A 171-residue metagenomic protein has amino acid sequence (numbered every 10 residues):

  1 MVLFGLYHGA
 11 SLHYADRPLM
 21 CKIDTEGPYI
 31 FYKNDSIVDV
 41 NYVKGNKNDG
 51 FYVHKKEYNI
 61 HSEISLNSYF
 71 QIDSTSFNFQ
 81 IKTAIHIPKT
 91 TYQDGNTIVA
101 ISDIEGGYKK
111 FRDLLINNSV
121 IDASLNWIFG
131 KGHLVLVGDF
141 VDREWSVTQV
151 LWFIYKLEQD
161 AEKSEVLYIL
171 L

Functional and structural regions predicted by a protein language model:
M1-L171: Feature recognizes metal-dependent phosphohydrolase scaffolds
